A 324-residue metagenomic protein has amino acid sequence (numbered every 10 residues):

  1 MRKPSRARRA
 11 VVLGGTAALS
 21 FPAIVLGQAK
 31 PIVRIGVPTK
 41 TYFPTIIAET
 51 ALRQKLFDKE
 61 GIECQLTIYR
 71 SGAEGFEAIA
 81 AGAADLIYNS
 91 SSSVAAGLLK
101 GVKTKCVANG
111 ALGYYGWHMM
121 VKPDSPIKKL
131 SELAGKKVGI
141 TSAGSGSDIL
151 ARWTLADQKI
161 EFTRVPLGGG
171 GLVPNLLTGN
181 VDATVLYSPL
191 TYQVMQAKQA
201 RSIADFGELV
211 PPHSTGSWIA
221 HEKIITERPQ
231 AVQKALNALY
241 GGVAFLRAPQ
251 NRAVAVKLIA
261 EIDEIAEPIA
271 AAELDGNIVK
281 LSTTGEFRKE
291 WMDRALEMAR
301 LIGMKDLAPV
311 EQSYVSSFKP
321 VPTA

Functional and structural regions predicted by a protein language model:
M1-R6: Secretory targeting signals
A7-R8, K129: Residues that mark the N-terminal boundary/hinge immediately upstream of a DNA-recognition element
R9-G27: N-terminal export signals
Q28-N175, D182-S188, S202-F206, P211-P212: Short, glycine-/small- and polar/acidic-enriched structural segments that line small-molecule recognition paths
E77, A81, S131, I149-W153 (+8 more regions): Solvent-exposed, polar/charged alpha-helical surfaces in well-ordered, non-transmembrane soluble domains, broadly
S92, G170-E261: Pocket-lining segment of extracytoplasmic ligand-binding domains
T226-K305: Secondary-structure end/capping motifs
L296-A324: Conserved C-terminal helix/tail region of periplasmic/extracytoplasmic solute-binding proteins
